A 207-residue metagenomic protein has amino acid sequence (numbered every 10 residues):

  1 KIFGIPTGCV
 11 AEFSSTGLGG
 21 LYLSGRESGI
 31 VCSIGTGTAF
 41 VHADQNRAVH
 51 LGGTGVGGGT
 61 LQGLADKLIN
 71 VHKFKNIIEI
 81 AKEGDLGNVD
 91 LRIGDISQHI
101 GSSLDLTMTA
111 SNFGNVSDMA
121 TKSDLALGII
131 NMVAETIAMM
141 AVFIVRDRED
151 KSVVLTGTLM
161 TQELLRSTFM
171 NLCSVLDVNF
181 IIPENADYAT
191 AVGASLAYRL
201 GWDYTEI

Functional and structural regions predicted by a protein language model:
K1, F143-L172, A186-D187: Glycine-rich phosphate-binding loops at beta-strand->alpha-helix junctions
K1-S15, C173-L176, F180-P183: N-terminal glycine/serine-rich phosphate-binding loop of ATP-dependent small-molecule kinases, especially carbohydrate
G4-C32, G37, V41-R47, V192-Y198: Conserved phosphate-binding catalytic cores of ATP/NTP-utilizing and phosphoryl-transfer enzymes
G17-S24, L61-D66, K73, V178-I207: Glycine-rich phosphate-binding/hydrolytic loop that grips phosphoryl groups
G29-S33, G53, T205-E206: Short glycine-aspartate micro-motif
C32-G37, G55-G58, T158-L159: A short acidic Gly-Thr/Ser loop motif
N46-G101: Glycine-rich phosphate-binding loop plus the immediately following alpha-helix
S102-S152, Q162, P183: Adenine-nucleotide phosphate-binding core of ATP-dependent small-molecule kinases
